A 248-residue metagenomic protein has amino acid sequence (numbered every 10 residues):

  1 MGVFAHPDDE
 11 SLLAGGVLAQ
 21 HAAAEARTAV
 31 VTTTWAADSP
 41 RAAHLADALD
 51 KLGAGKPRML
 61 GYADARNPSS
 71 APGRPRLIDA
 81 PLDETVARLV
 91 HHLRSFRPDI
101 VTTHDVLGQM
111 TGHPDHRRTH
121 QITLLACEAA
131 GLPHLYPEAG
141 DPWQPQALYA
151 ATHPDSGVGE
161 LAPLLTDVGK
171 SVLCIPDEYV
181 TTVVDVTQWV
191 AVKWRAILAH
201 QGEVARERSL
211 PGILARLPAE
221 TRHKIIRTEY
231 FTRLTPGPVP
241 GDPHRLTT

Functional and structural regions predicted by a protein language model:
M1, P72-G73, A80-T248: Metal-dependent de-N-acetylase/amidase catalytic core
M1-F96, E128-A129, T235, P240-G241: Active-site rim/loop-helix segments in enzyme catalytic domains that contact anionic ligands
